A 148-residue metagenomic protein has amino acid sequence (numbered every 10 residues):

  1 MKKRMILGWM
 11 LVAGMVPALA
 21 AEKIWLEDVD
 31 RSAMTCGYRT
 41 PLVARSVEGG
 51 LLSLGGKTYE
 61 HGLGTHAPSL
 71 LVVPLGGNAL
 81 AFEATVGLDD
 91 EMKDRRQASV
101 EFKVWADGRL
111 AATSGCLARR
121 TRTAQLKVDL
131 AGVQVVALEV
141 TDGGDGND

Functional and structural regions predicted by a protein language model:
M1-W9: Bacterial N-terminal signal peptides that target proteins for export
G8-V16: Bacterial N-terminal signal peptides
L19-D148: Gly-Asp-aromatic-enriched flexible segments
